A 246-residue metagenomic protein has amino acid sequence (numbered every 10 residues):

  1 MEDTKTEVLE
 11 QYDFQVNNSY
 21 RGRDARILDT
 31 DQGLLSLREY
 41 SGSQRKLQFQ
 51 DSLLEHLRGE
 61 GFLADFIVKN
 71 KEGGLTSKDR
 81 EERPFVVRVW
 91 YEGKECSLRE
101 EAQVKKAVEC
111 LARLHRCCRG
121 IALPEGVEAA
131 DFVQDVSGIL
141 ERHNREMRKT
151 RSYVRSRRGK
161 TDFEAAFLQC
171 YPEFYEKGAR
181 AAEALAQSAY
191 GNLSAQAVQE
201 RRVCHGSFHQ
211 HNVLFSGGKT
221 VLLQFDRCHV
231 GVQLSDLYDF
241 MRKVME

Functional and structural regions predicted by a protein language model:
M1-T4, V16, L57-E60, A112-R119 (+5 more regions): Gram-positive cell-envelope targeting signals
E2-D31, N70-E72: ATP-binding glycine-rich phosphate-binding loop
G22-A25, R83-F85, Q210: Short glycine-rich loop/turn motifs
R26-D29, E183-S235: Active-site acidic catalytic loop and adjacent metal/ATP-binding pocket of ATP-dependent phosphoryl transfer enzymes
G33-E128: ATP-binding pocket architecture of kinase catalytic cores
R38-R45, C96, E125-V203: ATP-dependent phospho-/nucleotidyl transfer catalytic cores
L234-E246: Active-site activation/catalytic loop segments of kinase-like enzymes and analogous catalytic loops in related
